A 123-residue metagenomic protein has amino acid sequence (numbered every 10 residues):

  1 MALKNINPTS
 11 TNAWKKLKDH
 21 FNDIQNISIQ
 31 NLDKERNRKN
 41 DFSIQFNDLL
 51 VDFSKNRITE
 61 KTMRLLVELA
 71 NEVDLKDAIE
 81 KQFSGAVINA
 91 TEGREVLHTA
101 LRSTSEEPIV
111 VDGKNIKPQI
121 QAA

Functional and structural regions predicted by a protein language model:
N5-A123: Extended, charge-enriched "interface" segments that sit outside catalytic cores
